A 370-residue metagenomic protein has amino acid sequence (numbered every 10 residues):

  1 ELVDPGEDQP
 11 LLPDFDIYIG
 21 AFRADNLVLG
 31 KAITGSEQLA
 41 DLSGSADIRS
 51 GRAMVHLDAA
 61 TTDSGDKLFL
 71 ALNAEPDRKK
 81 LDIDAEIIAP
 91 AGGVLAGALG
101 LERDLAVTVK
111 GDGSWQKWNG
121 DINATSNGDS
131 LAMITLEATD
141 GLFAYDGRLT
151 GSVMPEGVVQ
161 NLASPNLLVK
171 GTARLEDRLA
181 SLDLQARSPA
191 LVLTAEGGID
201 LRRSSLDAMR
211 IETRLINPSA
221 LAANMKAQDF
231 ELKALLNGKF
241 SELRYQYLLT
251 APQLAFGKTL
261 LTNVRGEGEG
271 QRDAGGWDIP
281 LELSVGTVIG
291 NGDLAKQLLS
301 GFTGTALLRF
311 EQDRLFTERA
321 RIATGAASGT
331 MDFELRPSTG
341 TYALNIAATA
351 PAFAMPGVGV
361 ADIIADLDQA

Functional and structural regions predicted by a protein language model:
E1-L2, M355-A370: Short, intrinsically disordered, charge-balanced linker/junction segments flanking boundaries in proteins
L2-W115, T125-D140, G151, V158-V169 (+3 more regions): Elongated, acidic membrane-bridging lipid-handling scaffolds and related periplasm/extracellular "bridge/tunnel" systems
D4-I33, D41-A60, W118-N123, K170-Q185 (+4 more regions): Solvent-exposed beta-strand/coil patches in large extracellular/periplasmic or lumenal scaffold regions
L29, G92-V94, M154-E156, I216-A220 (+3 more regions): Sequence/structural signature of outer-membrane beta-barrel proteins
S36, L99-L101, A124, N161-A163 (+5 more regions): Replace "Gram-negative outer membrane beta-barrel proteins" with "bacterial and organellar outer membrane beta-barrel
S45-D47, N73, K110-D112, N123 (+9 more regions): Transmembrane beta-barrel domains of outer membrane proteins
G51-A53, D66, K79-L81, L105 (+11 more regions): Outer-envelope beta-barrel architecture signal
L57, A85, V109, I122 (+9 more regions): Membrane-embedded beta-strand positions of outer-membrane beta-barrel proteins
